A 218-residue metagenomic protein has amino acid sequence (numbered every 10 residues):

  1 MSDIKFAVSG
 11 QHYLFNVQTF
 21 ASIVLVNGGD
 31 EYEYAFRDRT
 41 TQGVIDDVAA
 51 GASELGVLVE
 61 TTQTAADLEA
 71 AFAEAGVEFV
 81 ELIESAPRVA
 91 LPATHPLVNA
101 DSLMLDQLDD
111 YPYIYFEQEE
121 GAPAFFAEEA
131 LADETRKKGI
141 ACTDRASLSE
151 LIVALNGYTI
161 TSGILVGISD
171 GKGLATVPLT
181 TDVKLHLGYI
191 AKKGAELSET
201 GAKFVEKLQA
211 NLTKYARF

Functional and structural regions predicted by a protein language model:
M1, V26-D30, I164-G171, L187-F218: C-terminal effector-binding regulatory domain of bacterial HTH transcription factors
M1-D47, E196: N-terminal winged-helix
F15-S22, A65, L105, D109-D133: Secondary-structure junction motif
A21-V26, T41-P87, G173-T176: Short beta-strand-centered segments that line the small-molecule binding cleft or hinge of alpha/beta clamshell
T40, A49-E54, Q118-A175: Hydrophobic hinge/microswitch elements
A71-P87, L91-Y113: Flexible hinge/capping segments at coil-to-helix
F72-V80, S85, E150-A195: Beta-alpha-beta core module
T94-L103, T181-V183, G194-G201: Short helix-loop capping/hinge motifs at secondary-structure junctions, enriched in acidic/polar residues
